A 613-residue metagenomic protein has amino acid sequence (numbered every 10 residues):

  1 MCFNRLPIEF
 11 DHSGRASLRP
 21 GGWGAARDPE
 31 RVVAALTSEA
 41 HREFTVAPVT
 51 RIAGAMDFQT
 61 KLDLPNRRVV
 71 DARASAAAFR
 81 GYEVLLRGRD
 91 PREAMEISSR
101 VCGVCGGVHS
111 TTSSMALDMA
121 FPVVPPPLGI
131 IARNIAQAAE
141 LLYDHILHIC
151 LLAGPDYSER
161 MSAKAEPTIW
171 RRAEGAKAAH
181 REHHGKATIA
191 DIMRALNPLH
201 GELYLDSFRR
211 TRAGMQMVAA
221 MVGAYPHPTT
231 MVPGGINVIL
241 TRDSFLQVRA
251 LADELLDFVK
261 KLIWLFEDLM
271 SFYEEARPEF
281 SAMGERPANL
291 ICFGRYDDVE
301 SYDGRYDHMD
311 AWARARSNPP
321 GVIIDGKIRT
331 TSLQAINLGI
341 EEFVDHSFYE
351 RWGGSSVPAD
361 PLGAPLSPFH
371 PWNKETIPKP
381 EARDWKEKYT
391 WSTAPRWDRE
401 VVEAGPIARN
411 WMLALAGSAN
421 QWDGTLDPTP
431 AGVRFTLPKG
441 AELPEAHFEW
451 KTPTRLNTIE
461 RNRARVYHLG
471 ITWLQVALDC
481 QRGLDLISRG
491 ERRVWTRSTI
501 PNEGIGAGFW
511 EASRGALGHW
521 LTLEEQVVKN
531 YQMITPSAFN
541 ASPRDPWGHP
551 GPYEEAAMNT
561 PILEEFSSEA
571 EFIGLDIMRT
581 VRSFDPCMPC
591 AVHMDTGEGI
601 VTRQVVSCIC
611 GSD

Functional and structural regions predicted by a protein language model:
C2-D613: Metal/cofactor-centered catalytic core regions of large enzymes
